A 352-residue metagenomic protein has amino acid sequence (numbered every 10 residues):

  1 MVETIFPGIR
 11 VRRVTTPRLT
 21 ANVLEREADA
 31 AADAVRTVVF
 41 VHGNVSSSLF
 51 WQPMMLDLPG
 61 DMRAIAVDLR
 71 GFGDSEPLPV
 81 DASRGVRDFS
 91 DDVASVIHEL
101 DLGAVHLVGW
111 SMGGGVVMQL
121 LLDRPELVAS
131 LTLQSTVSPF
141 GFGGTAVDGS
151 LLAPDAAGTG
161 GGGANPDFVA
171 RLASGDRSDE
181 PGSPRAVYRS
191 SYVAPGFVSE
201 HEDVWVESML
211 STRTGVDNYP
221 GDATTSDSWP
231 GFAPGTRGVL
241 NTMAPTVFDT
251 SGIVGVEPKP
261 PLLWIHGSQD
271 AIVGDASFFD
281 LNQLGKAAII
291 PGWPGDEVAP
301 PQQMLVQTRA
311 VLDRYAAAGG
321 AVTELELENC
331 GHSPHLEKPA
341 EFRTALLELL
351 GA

Functional and structural regions predicted by a protein language model:
M1-V38, G60-M62, L102-G103, T159-G161 (+3 more regions): Alpha/beta-hydrolase fold catalytic core
P17, A30, A66-M112, S138: Active-site loop/oxyanion-hole signature of alpha/beta-hydrolase fold enzymes
N22-A82: Conserved HGGG/HGGXW glycine-rich cap/lid loop of the alpha/beta-hydrolase fold
A28, F40-G43, S111, T136 (+1 more regions): Glycine-rich His-Gly loop
V38-F40, A64, V108, L262 (+1 more regions): Hydrophobic beta-strand anchors of alpha/beta hydrolase catalytic cores
D57, D61, G103-G149: Conserved hydrolase catalytic core segment
L151-Q307: Alpha/beta-hydrolase
P291-A299, C330-P339: Catalytic histidine-centered segment of alpha/beta-hydrolase-like enzymes
